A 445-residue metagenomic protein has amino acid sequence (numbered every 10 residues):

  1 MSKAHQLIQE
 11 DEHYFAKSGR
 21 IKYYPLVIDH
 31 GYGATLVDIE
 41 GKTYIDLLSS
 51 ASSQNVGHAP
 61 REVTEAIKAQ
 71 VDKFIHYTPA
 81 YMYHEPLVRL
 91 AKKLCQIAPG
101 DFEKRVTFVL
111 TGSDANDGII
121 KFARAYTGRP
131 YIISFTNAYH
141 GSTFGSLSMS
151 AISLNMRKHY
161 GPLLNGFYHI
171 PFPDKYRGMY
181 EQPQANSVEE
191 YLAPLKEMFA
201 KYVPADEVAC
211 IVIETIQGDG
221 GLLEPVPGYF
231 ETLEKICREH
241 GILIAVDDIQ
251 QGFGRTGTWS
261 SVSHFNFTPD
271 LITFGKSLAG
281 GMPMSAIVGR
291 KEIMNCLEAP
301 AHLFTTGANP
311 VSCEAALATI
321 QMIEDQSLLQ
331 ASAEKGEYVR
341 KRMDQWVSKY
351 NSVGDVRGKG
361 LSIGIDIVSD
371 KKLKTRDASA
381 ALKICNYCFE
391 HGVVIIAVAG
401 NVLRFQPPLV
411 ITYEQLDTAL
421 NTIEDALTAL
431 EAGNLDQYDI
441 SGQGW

Functional and structural regions predicted by a protein language model:
M1-W445: Conserved N-terminal phosphate-binding loop of PLP-dependent enzymes in the Aspartate aminotransferase
